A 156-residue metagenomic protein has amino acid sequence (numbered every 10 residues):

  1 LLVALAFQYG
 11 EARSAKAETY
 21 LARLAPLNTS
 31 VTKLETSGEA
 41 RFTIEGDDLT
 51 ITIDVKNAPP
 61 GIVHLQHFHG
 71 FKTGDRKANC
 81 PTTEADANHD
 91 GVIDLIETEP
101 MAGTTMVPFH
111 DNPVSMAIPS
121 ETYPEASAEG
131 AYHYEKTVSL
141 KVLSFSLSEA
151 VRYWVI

Functional and structural regions predicted by a protein language model:
L1-A6: Bacterial N-terminal signal peptides
G10-I156: N-terminal leader/targeting pre-sequences
